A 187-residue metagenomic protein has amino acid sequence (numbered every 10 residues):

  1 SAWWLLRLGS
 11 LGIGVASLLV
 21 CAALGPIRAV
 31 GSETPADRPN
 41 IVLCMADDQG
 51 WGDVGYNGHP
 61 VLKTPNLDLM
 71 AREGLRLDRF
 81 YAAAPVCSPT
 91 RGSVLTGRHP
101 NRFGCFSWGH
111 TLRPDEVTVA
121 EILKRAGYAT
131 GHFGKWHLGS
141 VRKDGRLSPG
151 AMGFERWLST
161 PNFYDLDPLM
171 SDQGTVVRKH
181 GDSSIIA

Functional and structural regions predicted by a protein language model:
S1-A16: Bacterial N-terminal signal peptides that target proteins for export
V15-A187: Formylglycine-dependent sulfatase
